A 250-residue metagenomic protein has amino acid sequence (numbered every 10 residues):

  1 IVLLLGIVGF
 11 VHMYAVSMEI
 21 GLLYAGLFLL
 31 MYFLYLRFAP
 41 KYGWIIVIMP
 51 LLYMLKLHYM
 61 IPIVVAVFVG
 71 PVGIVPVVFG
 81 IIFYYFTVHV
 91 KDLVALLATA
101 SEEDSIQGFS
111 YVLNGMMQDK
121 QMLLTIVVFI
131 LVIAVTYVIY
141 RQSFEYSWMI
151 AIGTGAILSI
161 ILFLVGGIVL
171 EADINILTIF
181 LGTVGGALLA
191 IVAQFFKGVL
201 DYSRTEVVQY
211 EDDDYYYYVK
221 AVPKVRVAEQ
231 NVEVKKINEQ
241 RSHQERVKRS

Functional and structural regions predicted by a protein language model:
I1-P62, V72-F83, V128-F129, T154-L158: Mid-membrane cores of alpha-helical transmembrane segments in multi-pass membrane proteins, especially transporters
F10-M13, S159, F163, A190 (+1 more regions): Hydrophobic alpha-helical segments of integral membrane proteins
G21-L22, W44-I46, I63-G70, V90-L96 (+2 more regions): Short, highly charged low-complexity linear segments
Y32-F33, T136-Y137, L188-V199: Alpha-helical transmembrane segments
P50-A187: Generic multipass alpha-helical transmembrane bundles of integral membrane proteins
L93-V94, Q142, A172-I176, V192-E211: Juxtamembrane/interface segments at transmembrane-helix termini
Y146-I157, F180-T183, V227-E245, R249: Long, compositionally biased intrinsically disordered regulatory segments in eukaryotic proteins
V199-R246: Short, highly charged, low-complexity non-transmembrane loops/tails of multi-pass membrane proteins
